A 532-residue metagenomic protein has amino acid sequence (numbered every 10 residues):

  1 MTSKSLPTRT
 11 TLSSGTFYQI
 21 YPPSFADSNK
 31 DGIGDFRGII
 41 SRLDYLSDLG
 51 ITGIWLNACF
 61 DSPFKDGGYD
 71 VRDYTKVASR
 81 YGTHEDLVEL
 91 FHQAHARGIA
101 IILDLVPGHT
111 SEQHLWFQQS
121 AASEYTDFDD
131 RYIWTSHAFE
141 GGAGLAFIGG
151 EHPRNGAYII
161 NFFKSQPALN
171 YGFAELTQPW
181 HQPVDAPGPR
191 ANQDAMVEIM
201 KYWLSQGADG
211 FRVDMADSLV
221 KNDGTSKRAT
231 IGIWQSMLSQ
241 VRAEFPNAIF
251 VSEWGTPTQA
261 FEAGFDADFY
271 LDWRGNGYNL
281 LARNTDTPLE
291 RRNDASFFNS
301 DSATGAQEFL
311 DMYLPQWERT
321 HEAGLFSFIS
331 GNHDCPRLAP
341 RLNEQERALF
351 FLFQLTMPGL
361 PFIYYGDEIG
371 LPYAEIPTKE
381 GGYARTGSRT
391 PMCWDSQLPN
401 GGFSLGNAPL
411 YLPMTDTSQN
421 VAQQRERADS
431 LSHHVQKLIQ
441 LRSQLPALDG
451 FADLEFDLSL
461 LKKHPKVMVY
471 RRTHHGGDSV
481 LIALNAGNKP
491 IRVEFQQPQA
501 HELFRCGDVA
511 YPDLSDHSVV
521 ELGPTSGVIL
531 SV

Functional and structural regions predicted by a protein language model:
T2-A191, S205, A216-A263: Acidic/aromatic-lined carbohydrate-recognition and catalytic surfaces of CAZymes acting on diverse glycans
L12-S13, R242-E244, F261-G264, N279 (+4 more regions): Loop/helix patches that line or flank the sugar-binding groove of alpha-linked glycan CAZymes
Q19-Y21, W55-A58, F211-M215, V251-E253 (+3 more regions): Short beta-strand segments
P23-F25, F60-S62, P107-G108, D209 (+10 more regions): Short, solvent-exposed loop/turn segments at secondary-structure junctions
H92, G108-H109, H114-D127, W134 (+9 more regions): Active-site-proximal helices and loops of the catalytic beta/alpha 8
P189-F211: An active-site-proximal structural segment forming one wall of the substrate-binding cleft that immediately precedes
K489-V509: Beta-strand-rich binding/interaction modules
L514-V532: C-terminal beta-strand-rich structural cap/linker in extracellular carbohydrate-active enzymes
